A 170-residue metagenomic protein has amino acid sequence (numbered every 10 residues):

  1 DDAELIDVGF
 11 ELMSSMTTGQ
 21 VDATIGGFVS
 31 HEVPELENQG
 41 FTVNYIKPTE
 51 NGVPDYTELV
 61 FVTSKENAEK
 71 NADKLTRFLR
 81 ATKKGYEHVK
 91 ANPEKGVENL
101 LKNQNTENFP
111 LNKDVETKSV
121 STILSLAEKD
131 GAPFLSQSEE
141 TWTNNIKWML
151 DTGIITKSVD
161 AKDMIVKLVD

Functional and structural regions predicted by a protein language model:
D1-V8, Q20-D22, T42-I46, I155-D163: A local structural motif
I6, G26, L135: Active-site-adjacent beta-strand anchor residues
E11-S14, G19-T106: Pocket-lining segment of extracytoplasmic ligand-binding domains
H31, T63, K129, L150 (+1 more regions): Residue-level signal for pocket-adjacent positions within structured domains
E50, D114-S121, V159-D170: Short linear loop/turn motifs
K70-T152: Secondary-structure end/capping motifs
E140-D170: Conserved C-terminal helix/tail region of periplasmic/extracytoplasmic solute-binding proteins
